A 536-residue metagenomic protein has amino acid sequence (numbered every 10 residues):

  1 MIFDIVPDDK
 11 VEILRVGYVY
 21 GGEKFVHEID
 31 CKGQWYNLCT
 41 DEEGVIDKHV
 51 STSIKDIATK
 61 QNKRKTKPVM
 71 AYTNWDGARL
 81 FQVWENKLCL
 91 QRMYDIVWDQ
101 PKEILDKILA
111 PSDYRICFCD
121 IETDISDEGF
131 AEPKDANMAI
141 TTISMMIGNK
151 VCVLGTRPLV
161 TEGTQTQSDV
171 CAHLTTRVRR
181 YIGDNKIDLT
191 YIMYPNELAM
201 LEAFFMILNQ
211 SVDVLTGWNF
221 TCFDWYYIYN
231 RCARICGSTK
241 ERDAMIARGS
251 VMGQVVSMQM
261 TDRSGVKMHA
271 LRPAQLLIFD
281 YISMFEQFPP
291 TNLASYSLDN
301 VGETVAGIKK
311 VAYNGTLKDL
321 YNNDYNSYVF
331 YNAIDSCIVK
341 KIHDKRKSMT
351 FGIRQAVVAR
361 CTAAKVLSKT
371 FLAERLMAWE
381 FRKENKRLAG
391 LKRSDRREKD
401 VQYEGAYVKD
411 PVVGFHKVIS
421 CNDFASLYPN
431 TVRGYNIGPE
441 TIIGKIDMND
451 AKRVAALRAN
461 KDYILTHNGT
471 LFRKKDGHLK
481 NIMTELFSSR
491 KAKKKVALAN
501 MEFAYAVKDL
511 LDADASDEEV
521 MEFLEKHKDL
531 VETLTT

Functional and structural regions predicted by a protein language model:
I2-T52, V97-V214: Conserved RNase H-like, two-metal-ion catalytic cores of nucleic-acid enzymes
Y94, W98, I108-D127, R248-G265 (+2 more regions): Extended, Lys/Arg-enriched charged tracts that mediate electrostatic binding to polyanionic substrates
S126-G129, L154-G155, W225-Y226, Q287-P289 (+6 more regions): Short helix/loop capping segments that flank catalytic or ligand/cofactor-binding pockets
E132-A136, Y226-T239, V357, G434-T441: Short secondary-structure boundary/capping segments
R157, E162-L293, Y331: Conserved DEDDh/DEDDy metal-dependent 3′-5′ exonuclease domain
Q210-D224, I228, I278-A373: Acidic, Mg2+-coordinating catalytic module of metal-dependent nucleases/exonucleases that use a two-metal-ion mechanism
K318-N436, Y505, D509-T536: Common nucleic-acid-contacting/processivity interface regions adjacent to the catalytic cores of nucleic-acid enzymes
K417-V418, F424-T536: Helical catalytic core of nucleic-acid polymerases
